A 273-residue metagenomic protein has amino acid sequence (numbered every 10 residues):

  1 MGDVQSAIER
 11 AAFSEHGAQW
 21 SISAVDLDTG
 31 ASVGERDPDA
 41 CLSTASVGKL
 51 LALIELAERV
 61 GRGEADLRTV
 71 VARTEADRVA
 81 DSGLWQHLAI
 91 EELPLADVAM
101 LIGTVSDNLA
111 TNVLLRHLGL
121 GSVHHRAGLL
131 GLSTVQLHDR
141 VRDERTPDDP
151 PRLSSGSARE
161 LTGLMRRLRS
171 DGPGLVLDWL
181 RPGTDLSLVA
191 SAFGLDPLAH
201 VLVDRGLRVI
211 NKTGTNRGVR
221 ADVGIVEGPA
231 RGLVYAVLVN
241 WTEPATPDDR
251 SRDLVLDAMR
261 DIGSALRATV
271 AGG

Functional and structural regions predicted by a protein language model:
M1-E9, V33, R169-D196, V203-G206 (+1 more regions): Structured C-terminal helix/loop/strand segments within mature extracytoplasmic catalytic/sensor domains
M1-S43, A265: Beta-lactamase-like hydrolase cores
H16-W20, L115-G172: Mid-domain, small-residue-enriched loop/turn segments at the edges of structured enzyme/sensor domains
G30, S43-V71, Y235: Active-site SXXK
E35-S43, L84, L88, M100 (+1 more regions): A short glycine/serine-rich beta->alpha loop
I54-R62, R116, G163-S170, S264-A268: Short glycine/serine- and small hydrophobic-enriched flexible loop segments
R62-L88: Short, glycine/proline-biased beta-turn/loop segments that scaffold the active-site neighborhood
R78-N112, L120: Conserved catalytic neighborhood of penicillin-recognizing serine enzymes
